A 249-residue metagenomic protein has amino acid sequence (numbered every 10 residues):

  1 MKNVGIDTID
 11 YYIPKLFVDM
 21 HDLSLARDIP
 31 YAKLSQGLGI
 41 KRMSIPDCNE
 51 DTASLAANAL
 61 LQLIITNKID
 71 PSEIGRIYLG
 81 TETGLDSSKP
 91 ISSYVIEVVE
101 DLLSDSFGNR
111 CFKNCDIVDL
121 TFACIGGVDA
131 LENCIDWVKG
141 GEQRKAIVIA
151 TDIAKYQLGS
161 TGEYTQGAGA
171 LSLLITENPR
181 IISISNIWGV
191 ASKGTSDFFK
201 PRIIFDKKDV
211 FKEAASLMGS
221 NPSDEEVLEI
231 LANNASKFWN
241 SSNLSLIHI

Functional and structural regions predicted by a protein language model:
M1-N49, E163-S245: Condensing-enzyme catalytic core mediating Claisen C-C bond formation in acyl metabolism
N3-G5, R76, R144-V148: Short glycine-aspartate micro-motif
I6, L34, L63, I74-I77 (+2 more regions): Buried hydrophobic positions in well-ordered alpha/beta secondary-structure cores of metabolic enzymes
K15, L85-K89, Y156-Q157: Short active-site-adjacent helix-start/loop capping segments
A32-S54, G84-K145, T151: Conserved catalytic cysteine-centered active-site region of acyl-thioester-dependent Claisen-condensing enzymes
L55-K68, G75-T83: General structural concept
F122, G126-S192, S196-F198: Internal, well-ordered domain-core segments that constitute the primary functional module of diverse proteins
I247-I249: Conserved small/polar residues in nucleotide/adenosyl-binding loops
